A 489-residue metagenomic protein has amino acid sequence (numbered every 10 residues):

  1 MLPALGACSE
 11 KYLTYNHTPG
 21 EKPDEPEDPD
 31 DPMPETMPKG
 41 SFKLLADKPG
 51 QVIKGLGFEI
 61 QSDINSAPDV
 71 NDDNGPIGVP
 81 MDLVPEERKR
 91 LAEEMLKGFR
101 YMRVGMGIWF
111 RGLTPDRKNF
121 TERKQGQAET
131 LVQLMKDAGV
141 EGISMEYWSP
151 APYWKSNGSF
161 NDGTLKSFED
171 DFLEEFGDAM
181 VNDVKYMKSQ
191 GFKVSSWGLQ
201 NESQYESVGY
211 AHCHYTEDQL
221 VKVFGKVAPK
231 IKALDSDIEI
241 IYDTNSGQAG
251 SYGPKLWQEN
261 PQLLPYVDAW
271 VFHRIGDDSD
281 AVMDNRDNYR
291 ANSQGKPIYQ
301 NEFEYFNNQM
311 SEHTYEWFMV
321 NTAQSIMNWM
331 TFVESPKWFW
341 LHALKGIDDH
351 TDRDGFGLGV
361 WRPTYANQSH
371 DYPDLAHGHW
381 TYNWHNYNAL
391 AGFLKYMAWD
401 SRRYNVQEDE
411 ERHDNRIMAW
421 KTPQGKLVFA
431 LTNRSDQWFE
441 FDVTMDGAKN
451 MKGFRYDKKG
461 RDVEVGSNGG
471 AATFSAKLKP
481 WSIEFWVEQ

Functional and structural regions predicted by a protein language model:
L2-M37: Bacterial Sec-dependent N-terminal signal peptides
Y15, M33-K124: N-terminal hydrophobic targeting/anchoring segments and the immediately downstream early-domain regions of hydrolases
V52-Q61, R100-M106, F110, G142-Y147 (+7 more regions): Structural recognition of the beta-strand scaffold that forms the well-ordered cores of secreted hydrolase catalytic
D63, E94-Q262: Substrate-binding cleft and catalytic face of glycoside hydrolase catalytic domains, especially the flexible beta-alpha
Y215-S325, F332: Noncatalytic carbohydrate-binding groove/subsite architecture in carbohydrate-active enzymes
Q300-A391, Y404-E410: Aromatic/acidic polysaccharide-binding cleft in carbohydrate-active enzymes
D409-K449, W481: Carbohydrate-binding surface patches
N468-Q489: C-terminal beta-strand-rich structural cap/linker in extracellular carbohydrate-active enzymes
